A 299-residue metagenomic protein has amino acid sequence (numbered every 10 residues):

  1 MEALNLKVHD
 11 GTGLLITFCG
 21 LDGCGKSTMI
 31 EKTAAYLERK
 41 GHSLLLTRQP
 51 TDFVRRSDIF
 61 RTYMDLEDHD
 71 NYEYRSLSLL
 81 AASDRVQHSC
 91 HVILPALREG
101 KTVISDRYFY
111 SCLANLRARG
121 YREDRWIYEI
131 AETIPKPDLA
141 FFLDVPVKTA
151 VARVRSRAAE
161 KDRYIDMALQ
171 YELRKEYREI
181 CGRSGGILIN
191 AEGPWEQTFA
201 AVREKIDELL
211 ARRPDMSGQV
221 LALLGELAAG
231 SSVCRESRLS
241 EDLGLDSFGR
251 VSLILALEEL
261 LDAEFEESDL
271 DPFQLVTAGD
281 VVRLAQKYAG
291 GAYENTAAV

Functional and structural regions predicted by a protein language model:
E2-H9, K32-A34, K148-D215: NTP-dependent small-molecule kinase module
F18: Hydrophobic anchor at the beta1->P-loop junction of P-loop NTPases
L21: P-loop (Walker A) phosphate-binding loop of NTP-binding proteins
K26: Conserved lysine of the Walker
M29: Hydrophobic positions on the alpha1 helix immediately C-terminal to the Walker A/P-loop
H42-Y121, R125-E129: ATP-dependent small-molecule kinase phosphotransfer cores that center on conserved nucleotide phosphate-binding segments
C112-K175: A glycine- and Lys/Arg-enriched "phosphate-lid" helix/loop adjacent to the NTP-binding pocket of small-molecule kinases
A211-L245, G249, I254, E259-V299: Phosphopantetheine-dependent thiolation modules in NRPS/PKS and related acyl-activating systems
